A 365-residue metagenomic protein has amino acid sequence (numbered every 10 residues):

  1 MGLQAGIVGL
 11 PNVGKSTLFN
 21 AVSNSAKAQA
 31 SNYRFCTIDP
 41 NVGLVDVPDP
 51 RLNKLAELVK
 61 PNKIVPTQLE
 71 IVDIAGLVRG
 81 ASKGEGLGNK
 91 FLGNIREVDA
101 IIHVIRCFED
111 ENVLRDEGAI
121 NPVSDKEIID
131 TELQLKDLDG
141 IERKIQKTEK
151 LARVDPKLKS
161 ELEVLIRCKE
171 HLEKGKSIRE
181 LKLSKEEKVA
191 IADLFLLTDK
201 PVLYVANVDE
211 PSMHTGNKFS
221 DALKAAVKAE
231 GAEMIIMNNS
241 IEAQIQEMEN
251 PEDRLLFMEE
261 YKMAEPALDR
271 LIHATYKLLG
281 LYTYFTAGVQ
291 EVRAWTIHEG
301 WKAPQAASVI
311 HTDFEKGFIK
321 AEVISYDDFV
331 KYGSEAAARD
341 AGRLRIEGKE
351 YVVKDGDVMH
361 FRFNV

Functional and structural regions predicted by a protein language model:
M1-E85, N89-N112, E142: Conserved G1/Walker A P-loop phosphate-binding module
G2-V8, V13, F19, K147-V352 (+2 more regions): C-terminal-of-GTPase-core extension/linker across diverse P-loop GTPases
T17, R34, E70, I120 (+4 more regions): Generic signal for short, ordered secondary-structure residues within or immediately flanking folded domains
V22, G84-L87, D116-A119, N217-D221 (+1 more regions): Short, glycine/charged-enriched secondary-structure capping and boundary segments
A26-R34, N41-G43, R51-K54, K83 (+8 more regions): Glycine-rich, flexible loop/turn motifs
F35, D49-L52, V65-I71, E85-D99 (+8 more regions): Amphipathic alpha-helical transducer elements in NTP-driven molecular machines
G43-P48, A75-E85, R96-K157, H171-S184 (+1 more regions): Conserved Switch II/interswitch segment of TRAFAC-class P-loop GTPases
E97, K354-D355: Short, flexible surface segments
